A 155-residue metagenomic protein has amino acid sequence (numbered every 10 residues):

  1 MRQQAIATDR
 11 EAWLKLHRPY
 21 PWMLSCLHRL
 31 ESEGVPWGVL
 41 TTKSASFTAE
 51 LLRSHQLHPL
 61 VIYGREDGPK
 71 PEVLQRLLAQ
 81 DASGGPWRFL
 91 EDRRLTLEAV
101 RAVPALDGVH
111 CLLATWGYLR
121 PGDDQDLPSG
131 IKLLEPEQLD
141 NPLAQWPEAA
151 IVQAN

Functional and structural regions predicted by a protein language model:
M1-R10, L51-Q56: Short, basic/glycine-rich phosphate-binding loops at helix/coil junctions that contact nucleotide phosphates
A7-G38: Short, acidic loop-to-helix structural element flanking the phosphoryl-transfer center in phosphate-processing enzymes
S32-V39, P59-I62, G84-R88: Short active-site oxyanion
T42, L90-L134: Acidic, Mg2+-coordinating phosphoryl-transfer loop and its flanking beta/alpha structural elements, shared across
L52-L57, L77-A82, R101-G108: Short, surface-exposed basic-aromatic patches at helix termini and helix-loop junctions that form
L57-E72: A short, structured active-site edge motif that brings together acidic residues
I62-R65, G130-P142: Short acidic-hydrophobic, aromatic-tinged amphipathic segments that line or gate anion-handling sites
K70-R101: Conserved Lys-Pro-Asp/Glu-containing loop-to-beta segment of HAD-superfamily phosphomonoesterases, centered on
